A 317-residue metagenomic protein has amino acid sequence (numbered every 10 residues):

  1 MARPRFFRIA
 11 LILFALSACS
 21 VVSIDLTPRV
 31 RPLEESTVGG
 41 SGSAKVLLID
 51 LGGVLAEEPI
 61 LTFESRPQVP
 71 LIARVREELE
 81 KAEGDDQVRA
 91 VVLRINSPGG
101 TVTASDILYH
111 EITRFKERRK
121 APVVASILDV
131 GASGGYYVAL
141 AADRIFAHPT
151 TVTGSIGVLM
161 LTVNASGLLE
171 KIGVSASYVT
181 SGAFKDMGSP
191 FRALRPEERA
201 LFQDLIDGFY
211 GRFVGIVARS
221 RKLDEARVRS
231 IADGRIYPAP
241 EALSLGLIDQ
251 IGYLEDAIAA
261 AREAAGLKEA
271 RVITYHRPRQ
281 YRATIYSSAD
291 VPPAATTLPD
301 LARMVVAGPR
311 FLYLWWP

Functional and structural regions predicted by a protein language model:
A2-A125, V130-G134, L140-A147, L159-P317: N-terminal organellar transit peptides
T150-V158: Active-site loop architecture of trypsin-fold serine endopeptidases
